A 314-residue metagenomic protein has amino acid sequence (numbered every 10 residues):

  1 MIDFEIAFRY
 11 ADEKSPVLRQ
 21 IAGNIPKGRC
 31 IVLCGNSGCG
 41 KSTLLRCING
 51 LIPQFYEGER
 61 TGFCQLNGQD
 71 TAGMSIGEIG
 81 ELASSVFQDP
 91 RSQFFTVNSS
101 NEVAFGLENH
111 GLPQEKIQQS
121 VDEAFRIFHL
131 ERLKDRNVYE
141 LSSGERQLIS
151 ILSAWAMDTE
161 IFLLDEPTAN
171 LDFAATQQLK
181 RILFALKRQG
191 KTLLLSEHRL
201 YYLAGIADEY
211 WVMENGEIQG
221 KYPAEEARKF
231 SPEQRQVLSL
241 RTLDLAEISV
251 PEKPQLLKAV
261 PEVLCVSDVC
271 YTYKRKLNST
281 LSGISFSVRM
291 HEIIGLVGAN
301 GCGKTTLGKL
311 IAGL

Functional and structural regions predicted by a protein language model:
C34-N36, V297-A299: The feature captures the beta-strand-to-loop junction immediately N-terminal to the Walker
F63-E78: ABC ATPase NBD Q-loop/coupling interface
E115-L133: Conserved ABC ATPase "signature" region
N137-L141, E145: Conserved ABC ATPase signature
I151: Hydrophobic anchor residue at the start of the ABC signature
A154-W155: ABC ATPase C-loop
F162-D165: Catalytic Walker B motif of ABC-type/P-loop ATPase nucleotide-binding domains
E197-H198: H-loop/switch region of ABC-family ATPase nucleotide-binding domains
